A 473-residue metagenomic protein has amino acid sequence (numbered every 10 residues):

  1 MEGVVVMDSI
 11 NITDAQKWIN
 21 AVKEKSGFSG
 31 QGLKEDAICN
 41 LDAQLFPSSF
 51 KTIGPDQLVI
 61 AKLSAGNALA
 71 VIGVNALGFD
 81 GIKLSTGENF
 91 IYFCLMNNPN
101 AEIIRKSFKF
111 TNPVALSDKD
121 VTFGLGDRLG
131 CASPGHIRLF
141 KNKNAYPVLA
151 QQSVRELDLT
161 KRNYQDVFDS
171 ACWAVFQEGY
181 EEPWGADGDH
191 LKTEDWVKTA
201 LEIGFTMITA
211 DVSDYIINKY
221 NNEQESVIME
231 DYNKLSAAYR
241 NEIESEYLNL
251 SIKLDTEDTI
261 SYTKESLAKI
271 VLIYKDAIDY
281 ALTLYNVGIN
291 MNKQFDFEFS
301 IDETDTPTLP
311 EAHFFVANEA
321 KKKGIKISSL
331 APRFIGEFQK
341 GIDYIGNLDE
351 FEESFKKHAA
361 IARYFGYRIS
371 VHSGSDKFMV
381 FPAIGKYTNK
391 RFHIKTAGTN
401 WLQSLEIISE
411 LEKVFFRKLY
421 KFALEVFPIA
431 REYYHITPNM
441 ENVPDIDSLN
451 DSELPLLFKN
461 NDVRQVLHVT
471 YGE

Functional and structural regions predicted by a protein language model:
M1-E2, F299: A composition-driven signal for long, intrinsically disordered, charge-rich low-complexity tracts
G3-S170, A174-E178, E194-I216, N221-S226 (+4 more regions): Active-site capping/gating regions of soluble enzymes
E182-G185, Y367: Short active-site oxyanion
W184-G188, L267-K275, I345: The substrate-binding groove and active-site-proximal loops of carbohydrate-active enzymes, especially glycoside
D189, F299, H372: Conserved, mostly hydrophobic/aromatic
V212-I217, N222-A281, Q339: Active-site cores of enzymes that catalyze phosphoryl transfer or operate on phosphate-rich substrates
D296-E303: Short glycine-rich or small-residue beta-strand-to-loop segments that form or flank ligand, phosphate, metal/Fe-S
